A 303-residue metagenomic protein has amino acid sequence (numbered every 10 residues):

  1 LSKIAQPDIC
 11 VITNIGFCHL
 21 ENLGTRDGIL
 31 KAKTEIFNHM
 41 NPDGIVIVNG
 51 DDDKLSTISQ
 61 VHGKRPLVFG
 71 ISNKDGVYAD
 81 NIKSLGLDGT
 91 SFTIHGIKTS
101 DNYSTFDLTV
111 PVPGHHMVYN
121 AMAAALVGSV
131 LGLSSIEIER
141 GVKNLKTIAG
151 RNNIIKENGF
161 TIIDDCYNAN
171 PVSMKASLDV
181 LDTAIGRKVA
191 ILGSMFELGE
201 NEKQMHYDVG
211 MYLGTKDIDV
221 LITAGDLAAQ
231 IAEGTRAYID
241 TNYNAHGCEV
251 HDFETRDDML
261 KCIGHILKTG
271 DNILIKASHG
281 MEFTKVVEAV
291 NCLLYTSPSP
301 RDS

Functional and structural regions predicted by a protein language model:
S2, Q6-I162, G186, M211-V220 (+1 more regions): Acidic, Mg2+-coordinating active-site environments of NTP-dependent enzymes
C18-H19, A169-N170, F196-E200, M281: Short, small-residue-enriched loops and turns at beta-alpha junctions that line or gate enzyme active sites
A149-R151, G280, T284-K285: ATP-dependent carboxylate/acyl-activation modules
G150, Y167-A176: Glycine-rich phosphate/pyrophosphate-binding beta-alpha loops
S173-I185, I191-L192, H206-V209: A short alpha/beta connector and helix-capping loop motif
K188, F196-T269: C-terminal helical cap/extension that packs against the catalytic core of soluble nucleotide-cofactor enzymes
D271-L274: Short SAM/SAH-binding signature in class I
Y295-D302: Conserved small/polar residues in nucleotide/adenosyl-binding loops
